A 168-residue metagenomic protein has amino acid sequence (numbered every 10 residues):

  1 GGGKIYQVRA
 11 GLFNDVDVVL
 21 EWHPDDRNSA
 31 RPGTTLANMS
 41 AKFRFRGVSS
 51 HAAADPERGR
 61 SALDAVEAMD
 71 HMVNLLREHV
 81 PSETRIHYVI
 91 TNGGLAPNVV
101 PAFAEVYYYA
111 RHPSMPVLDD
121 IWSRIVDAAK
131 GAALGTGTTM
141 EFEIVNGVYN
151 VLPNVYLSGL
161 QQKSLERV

Functional and structural regions predicted by a protein language model:
G1-P101, R111: Histidine/acidic-residue-rich, glycine-tolerant segments that coordinate divalent metal ions
L63-V168: Metal-dependent amide/peptide-bond hydrolase catalytic core, centered on the "pita-bread" metallohydrolase fold
